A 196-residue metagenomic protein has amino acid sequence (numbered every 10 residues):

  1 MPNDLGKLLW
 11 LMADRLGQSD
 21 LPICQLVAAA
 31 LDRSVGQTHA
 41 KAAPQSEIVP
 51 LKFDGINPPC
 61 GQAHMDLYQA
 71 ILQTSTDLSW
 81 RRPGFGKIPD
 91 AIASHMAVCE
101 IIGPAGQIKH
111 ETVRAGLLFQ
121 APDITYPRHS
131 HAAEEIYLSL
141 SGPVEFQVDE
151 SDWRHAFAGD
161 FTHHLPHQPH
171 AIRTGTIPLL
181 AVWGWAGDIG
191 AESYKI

Functional and structural regions predicted by a protein language model:
P2, G6-E111: A short, N-terminal "cap"/entry segment at the start of jelly-roll beta-barrel domains of the cupin/DSBH fold
A97-P104, V113-H131, D152-W153, P166-H167: Conserved short histidine dyad/triad with adjacent acidic residue
A121-I124, H131-D149: Glycine- and acidic-residue-biased ligand/ion/polar-headgroup-sensing regions
I136, E150-P169: Short acidic-glycine-tyrosine-enriched beta hairpin
P166-D188: Ligand-binding loop in jelly-roll beta-barrel domains
D188-I196: Short peripheral tails and domain-boundary helices/loops at the edges of structured domains
